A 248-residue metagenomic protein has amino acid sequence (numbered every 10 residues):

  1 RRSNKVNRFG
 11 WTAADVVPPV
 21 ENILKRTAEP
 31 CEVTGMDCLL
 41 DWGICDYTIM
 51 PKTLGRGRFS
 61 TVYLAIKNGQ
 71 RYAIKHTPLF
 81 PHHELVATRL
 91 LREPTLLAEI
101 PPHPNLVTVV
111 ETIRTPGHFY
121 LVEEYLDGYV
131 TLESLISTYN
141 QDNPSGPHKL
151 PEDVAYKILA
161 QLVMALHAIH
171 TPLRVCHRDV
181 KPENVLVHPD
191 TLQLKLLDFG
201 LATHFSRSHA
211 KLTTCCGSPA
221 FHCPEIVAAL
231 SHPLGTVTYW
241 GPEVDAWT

Functional and structural regions predicted by a protein language model:
P51-G57, V62: Protein kinase glycine-rich loop
T61-A65, G69-L79: Glycine-rich ATP phosphate-binding loop
T77-I100: Conserved N-lobe beta3->alphaC-helix segment of eukaryotic protein kinase catalytic domains
T112: Activation-segment/catalytic-loop signature of the eukaryotic protein kinase fold
P116-V130: Conserved short submotifs of the Hanks-type protein kinase catalytic core that shape the nucleotide-binding pocket
I158-L159: Activation segment signature within eukaryotic-like protein kinase domains
H170-V187: Catalytic-loop of the protein kinase fold
